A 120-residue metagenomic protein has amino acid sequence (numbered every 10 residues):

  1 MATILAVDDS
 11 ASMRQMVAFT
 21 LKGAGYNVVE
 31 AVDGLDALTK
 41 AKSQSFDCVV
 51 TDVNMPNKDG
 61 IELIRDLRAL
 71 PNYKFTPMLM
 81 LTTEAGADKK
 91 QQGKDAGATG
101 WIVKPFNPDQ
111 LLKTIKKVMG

Functional and structural regions predicted by a protein language model:
Q15-G23: Charged docking surfaces used in two-component/phosphorelay signaling
G25-V32, K40: Short hydrophobic/Thr-rich beta-strand motif most characteristic of the beta2 strand and flanking loop of CheY-like
S45-V50: Active-site beta3 strand of CheY-like receiver
D52, T82: Active-site residues of response regulator receiver
M55: Receiver (REC) domain active-site loop signature in two-component systems and cognate sites in sensor histidine kinases
F106-I115: C-terminal output helix
